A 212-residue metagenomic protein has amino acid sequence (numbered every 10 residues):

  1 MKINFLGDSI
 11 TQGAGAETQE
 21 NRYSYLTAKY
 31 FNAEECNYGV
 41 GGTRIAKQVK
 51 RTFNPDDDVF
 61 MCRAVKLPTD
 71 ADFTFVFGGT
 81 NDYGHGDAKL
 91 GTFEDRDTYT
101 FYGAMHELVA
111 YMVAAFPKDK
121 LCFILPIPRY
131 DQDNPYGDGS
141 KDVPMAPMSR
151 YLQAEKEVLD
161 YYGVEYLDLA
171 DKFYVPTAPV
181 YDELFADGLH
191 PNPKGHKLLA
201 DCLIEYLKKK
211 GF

Functional and structural regions predicted by a protein language model:
M1-E34, V65-D70, A114-L121, N134 (+1 more regions): N-terminal secretory targeting modules
K2-N4, Q12-D95, Y99-G103: Conserved SGNH/GDSL esterase-like catalytic core that processes O-acyl groups on lipids and polysaccharides
S9, T80, I127: Residue-level signal for short, function-critical loop segments
F53, G86, P126-F212: Catalytic His-Asp segment of secreted/periplasmic serine-dependent ester chemistry enzymes
F75-F77, K120-I124: Conserved, well-ordered alpha-helix/loop/beta-strand core segments that scaffold catalytic motifs
M105-V109, L152: Generic structural signal for well-ordered alpha-helices, preferentially at hydrophobic/aromatic core positions
